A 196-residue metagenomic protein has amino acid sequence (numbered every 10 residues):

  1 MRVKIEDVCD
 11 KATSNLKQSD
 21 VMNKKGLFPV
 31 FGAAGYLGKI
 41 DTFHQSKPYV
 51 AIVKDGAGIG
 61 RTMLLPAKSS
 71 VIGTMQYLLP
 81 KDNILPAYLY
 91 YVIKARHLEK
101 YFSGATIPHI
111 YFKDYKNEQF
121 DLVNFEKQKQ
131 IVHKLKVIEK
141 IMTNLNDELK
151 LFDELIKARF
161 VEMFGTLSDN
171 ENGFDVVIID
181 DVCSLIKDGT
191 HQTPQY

Functional and structural regions predicted by a protein language model:
M1-L16, D20-G32, Q119-V132, E148-T190: Non-catalytic DNA-recognition/assembly elements of restriction-modification systems
G32-K94, S103-T106, Y111-Y115: A short beta-sheet element
P86, Y101-I107, V123-I131: Short, flexible active-site-proximal loops enriched in glycine and acidic residues
I138-F152: Amphipathic alpha-helical coiled-coil segments
P194-Q195: Charged, alpha-helix-forming regions
